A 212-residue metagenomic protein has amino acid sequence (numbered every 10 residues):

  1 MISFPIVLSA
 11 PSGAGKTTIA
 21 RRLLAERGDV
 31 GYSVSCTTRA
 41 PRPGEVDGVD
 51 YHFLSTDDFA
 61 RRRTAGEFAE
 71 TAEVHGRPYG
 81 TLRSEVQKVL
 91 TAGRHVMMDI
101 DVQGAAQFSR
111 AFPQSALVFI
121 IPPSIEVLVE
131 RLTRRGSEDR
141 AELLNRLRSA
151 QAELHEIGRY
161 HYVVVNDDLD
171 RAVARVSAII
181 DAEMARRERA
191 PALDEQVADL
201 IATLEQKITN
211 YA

Functional and structural regions predicted by a protein language model:
I2-I6: Pre-Walker A (Motif I) flank of P-loop NTPase domains
S9-P11: P-loop (Walker A) phosphate-binding loop of NTP-binding proteins
K16: Conserved lysine of the Walker
I19-A20: Post-Walker A alpha-helix
A25-S33: Post-Walker A helix-loop "phosphate-sensing" segment adjacent to the P-loop in P-loop NTPases
S35-V96, V102-A106: ATP-dependent small-molecule kinase phosphotransfer cores that center on conserved nucleotide phosphate-binding segments
V96-D101, R110-R135, V165-N166: Conserved phosphate-donor/acceptor-positioning beta-strand/loop module used by diverse small-molecule
H155-A212: NTP-dependent small-molecule kinase module
